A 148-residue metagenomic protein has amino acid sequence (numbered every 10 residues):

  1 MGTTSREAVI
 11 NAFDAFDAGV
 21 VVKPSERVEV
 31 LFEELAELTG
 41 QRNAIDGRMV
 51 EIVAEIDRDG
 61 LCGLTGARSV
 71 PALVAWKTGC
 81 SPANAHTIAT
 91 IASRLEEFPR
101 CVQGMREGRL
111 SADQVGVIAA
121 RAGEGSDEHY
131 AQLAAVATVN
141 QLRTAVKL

Functional and structural regions predicted by a protein language model:
M1-L148: Conserved C-terminal region and hinge/linker of Rieske [2Fe-2S] proteins, especially in Rieske oxygenase systems
